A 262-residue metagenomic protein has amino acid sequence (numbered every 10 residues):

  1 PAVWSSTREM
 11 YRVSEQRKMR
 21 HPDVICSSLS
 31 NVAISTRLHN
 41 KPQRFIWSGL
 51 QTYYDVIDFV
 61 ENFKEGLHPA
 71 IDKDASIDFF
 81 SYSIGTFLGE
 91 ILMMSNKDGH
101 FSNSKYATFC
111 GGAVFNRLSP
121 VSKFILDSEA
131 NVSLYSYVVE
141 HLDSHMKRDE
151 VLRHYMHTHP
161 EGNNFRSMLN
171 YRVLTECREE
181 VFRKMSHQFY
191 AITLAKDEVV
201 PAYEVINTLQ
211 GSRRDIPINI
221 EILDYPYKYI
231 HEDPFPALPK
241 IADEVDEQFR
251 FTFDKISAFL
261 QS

Functional and structural regions predicted by a protein language model:
P1-E9, I216: Long, mid-chain structured domain cores
M10-H68: Alpha/beta-hydrolase active-site loop
L67, I71, I91-P160: Hydrolase active-site cap/lid region
S76-S81, F109: Short beta-strand immediately N-terminal to the catalytic nucleophile in serine-hydrolase-like folds
F79-G89: Gly/Ala-rich beta-loop-alpha elbow adjacent to hydrolase catalytic centers
S83, G112, A195: Residue-level signal for short, function-critical loop segments
E129-Q261: Serine-hydrolase catalytic core
